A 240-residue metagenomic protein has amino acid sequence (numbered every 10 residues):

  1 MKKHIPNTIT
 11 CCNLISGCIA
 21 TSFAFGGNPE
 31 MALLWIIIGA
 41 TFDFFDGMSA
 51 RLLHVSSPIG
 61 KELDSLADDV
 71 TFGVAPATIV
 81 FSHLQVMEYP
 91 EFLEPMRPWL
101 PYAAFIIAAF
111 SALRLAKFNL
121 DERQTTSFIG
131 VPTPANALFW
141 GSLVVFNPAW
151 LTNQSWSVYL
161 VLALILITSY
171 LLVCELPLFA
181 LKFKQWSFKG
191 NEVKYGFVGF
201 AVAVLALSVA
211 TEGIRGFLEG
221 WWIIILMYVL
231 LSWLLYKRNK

Functional and structural regions predicted by a protein language model:
M1-F44, L205-K240: Topogenic membrane-insertion module of multi-pass membrane proteins
M1-L14, R51-D69, L113-A135, L176-V193 (+1 more regions): Interhelical loop and helix-boundary elements at the membrane-water interface of polytopic inner-membrane proteins
M1-T8, E30, I59, P95-Y102 (+4 more regions): Structural motif marking the loop-to-transmembrane transition
P6-T10, L52-F118, V144: Multi-pass membrane catalytic core of lipid/isoprenoid biosynthesis enzymes
T8-E62, E94-A108, L164: Membrane-embedded alpha-helical segments that form the functional core of polytopic membrane enzymes, especially those
C11-T21, T41, F72-I79, F105-L115 (+4 more regions): Hydrophobic alpha-helical transmembrane segments of multipass integral membrane proteins
I19-L34, P76-Y102, L143-V161, V209-G216: Helix-coil boundary and interhelical linker segments in multi-pass alpha-helical membrane proteins
F128-K240: C-terminal membrane-associated helical module and adjoining short loops/tails
